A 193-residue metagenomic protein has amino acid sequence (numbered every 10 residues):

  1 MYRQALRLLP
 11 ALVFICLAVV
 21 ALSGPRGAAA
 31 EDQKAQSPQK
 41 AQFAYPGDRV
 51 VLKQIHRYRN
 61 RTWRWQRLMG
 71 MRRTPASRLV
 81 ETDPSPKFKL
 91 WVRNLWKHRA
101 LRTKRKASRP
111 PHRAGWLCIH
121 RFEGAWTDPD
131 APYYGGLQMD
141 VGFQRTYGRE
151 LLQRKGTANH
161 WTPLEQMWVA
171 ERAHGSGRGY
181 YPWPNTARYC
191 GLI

Functional and structural regions predicted by a protein language model:
M1-A30: Secretory targeting and sorting signals
Q4, Q33-Q42, Q54, Q66 (+4 more regions): Residue-identity detector for glutamine
R7, L22, A35, G179-Y181: Compositionally biased, intrinsically disordered/low-complexity regions enriched for serine, proline and threonine
A21-R121, R188-I193: Intrinsically disordered, low-complexity, Pro/Ser/Thr/Asn/Gly/Ala-rich spacer/linker segments adjacent to signal
R105-I193: Peptidoglycan cell-wall recognition and remodeling modules
